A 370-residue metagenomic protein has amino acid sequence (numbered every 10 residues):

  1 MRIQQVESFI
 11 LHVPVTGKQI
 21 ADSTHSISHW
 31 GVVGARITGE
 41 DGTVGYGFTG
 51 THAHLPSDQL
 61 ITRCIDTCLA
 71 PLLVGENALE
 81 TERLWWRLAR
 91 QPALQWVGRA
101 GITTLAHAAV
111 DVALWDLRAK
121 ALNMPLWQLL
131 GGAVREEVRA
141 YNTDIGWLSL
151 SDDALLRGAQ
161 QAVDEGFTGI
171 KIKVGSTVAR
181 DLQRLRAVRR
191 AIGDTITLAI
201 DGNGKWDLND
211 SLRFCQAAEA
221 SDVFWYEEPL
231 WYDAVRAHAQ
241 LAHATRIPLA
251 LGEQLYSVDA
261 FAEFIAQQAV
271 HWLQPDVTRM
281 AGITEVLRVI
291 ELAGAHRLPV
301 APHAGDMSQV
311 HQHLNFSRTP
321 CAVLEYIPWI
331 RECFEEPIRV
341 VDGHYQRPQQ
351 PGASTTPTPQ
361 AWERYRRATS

Functional and structural regions predicted by a protein language model:
M1-R2, F9, K120, M124-E136 (+1 more regions): N-terminal amphipathic alpha-helix/helix-capping segment at the start of soluble metabolic enzymes
M1-Y46, G50-H54, R331-C333: Structured beta-strand/loop patches that form or line metal/cofactor-binding pockets in enzymes
I3, G42, L69, V110 (+8 more regions): Conserved, mostly hydrophobic/aromatic
Q5, T38-A121: Metal- or metallocofactor-binding catalytic centers and their adjacent structured scaffolds across diverse enzyme
Q128-T245: Metal-dependent enolase-superfamily TIM-barrel catalytic cores that perform enediolate-based chemistry
Q216, D222, D233-H344, P348 (+1 more regions): Shared catalytic-loop signature of beta/alpha-barrel
A353-S370: Extended hydrophobic packing segments that form well-structured cores
